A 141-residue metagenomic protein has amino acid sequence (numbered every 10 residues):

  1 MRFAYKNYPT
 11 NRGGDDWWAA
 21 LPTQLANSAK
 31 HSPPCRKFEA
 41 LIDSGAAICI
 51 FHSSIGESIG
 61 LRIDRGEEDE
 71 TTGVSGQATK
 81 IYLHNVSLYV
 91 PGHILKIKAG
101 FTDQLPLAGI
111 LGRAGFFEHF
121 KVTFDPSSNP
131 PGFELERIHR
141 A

Functional and structural regions predicted by a protein language model:
M1-A141: Pepsin/retropepsin-fold aspartyl endopeptidases
